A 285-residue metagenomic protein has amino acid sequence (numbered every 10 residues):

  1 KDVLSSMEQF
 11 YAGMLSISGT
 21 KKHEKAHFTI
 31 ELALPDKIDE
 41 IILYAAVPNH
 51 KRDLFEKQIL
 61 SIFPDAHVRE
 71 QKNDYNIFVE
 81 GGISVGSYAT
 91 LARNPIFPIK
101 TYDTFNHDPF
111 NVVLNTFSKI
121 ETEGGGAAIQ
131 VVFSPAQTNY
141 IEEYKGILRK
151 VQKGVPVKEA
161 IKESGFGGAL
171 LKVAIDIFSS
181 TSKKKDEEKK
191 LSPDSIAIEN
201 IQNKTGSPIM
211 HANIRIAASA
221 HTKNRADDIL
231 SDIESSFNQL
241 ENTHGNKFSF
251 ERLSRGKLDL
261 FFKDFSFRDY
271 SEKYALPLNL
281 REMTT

Functional and structural regions predicted by a protein language model:
K1-T285: Extended, folded cores of ATP/NTP-driven motor/assembly subunits in large transport and secretion machines
